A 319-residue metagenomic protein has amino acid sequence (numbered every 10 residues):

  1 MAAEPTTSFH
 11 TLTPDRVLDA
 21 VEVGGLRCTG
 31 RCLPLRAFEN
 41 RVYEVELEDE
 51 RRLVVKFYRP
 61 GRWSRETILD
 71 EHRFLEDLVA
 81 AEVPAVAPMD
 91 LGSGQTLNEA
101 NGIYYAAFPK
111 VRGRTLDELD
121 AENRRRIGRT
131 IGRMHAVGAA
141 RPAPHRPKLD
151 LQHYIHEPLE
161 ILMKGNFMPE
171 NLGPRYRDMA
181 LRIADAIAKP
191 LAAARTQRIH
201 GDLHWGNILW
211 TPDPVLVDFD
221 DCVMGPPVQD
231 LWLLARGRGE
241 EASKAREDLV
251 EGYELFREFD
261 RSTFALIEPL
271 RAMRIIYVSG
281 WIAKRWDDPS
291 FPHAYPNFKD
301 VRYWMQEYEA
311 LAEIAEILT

Functional and structural regions predicted by a protein language model:
M1-D90, T211, L318-T319: Conserved NTP-binding catalytic cores of kinases and kinase-like/nucleotidyltransferase enzymes across multiple kinase
A2-P5, G280-T319: ATP/Mg2+ or Mg2+-diphosphate-binding catalytic cores that bind nucleotide phosphates or diphosphates via glycine-rich
E39-V55, P88-M89, A184-L231: Active-site acidic catalytic loop and adjacent metal/ATP-binding pocket of ATP-dependent phosphoryl transfer enzymes
E46-A143: ATP-binding pocket architecture of kinase catalytic cores
P60, Y105-E118, L159-F167, V278-A294: A glycine-centered beta->alpha junction motif in the catalytic cores of kinase/phosphotransferase enzymes
D117-P174, A194-T196, Y295: A cross-family kinase active-site recognition segment
P227-E258, R274-S290: Active-site activation/catalytic loop segments of kinase-like enzymes and analogous catalytic loops in related
R261-R271: All-alpha amphipathic helical-bundle segments outside canonical DNA-binding/catalytic cores that form hydrophobic
